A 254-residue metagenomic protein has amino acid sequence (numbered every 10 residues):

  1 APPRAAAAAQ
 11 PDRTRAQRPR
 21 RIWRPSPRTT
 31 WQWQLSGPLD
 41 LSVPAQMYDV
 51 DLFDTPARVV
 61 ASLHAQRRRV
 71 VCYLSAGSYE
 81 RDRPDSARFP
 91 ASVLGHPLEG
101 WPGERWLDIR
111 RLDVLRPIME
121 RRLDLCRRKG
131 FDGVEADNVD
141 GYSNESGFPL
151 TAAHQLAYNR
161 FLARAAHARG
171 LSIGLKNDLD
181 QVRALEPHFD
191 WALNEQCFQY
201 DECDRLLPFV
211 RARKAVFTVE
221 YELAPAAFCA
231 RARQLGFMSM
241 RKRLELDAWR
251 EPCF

Functional and structural regions predicted by a protein language model:
A1-P11: Signal peptide processing junction and immediate N-terminal pro/mature segment of secreted/exported proteins
D12-F254: Glycan-processing catalytic domains of CAZymes
